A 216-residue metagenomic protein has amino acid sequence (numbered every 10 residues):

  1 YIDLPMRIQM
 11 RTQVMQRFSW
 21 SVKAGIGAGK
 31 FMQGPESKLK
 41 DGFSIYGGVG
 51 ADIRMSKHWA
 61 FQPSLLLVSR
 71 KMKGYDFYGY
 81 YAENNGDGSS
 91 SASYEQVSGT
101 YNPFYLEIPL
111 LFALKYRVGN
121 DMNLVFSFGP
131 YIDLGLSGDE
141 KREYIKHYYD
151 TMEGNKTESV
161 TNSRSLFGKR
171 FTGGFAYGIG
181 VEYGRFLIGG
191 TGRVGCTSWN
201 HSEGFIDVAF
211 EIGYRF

Functional and structural regions predicted by a protein language model:
I2-L4, Q16-F18, D41-I45, N102-I108 (+4 more regions): Residues that define the transmembrane beta-barrel architecture of outer-membrane proteins
M6-M10, V22-A28, G47-K57, L65-L67 (+5 more regions): Residues on the lipid-exposed face of transmembrane beta-strands in outer-membrane beta-barrel proteins
I8-F18, K57-H58, R117-N123: Short loop/turn motifs that connect adjacent beta-strands in outer-membrane beta-barrel proteins
K30-D41, R70-F104, G135-T172, A176: Extracellular/periplasm-exposed beta-strand and loop segments of Gram-negative cell-envelope proteins, dominated by
L65, G88, V118-M122: Short, solvent-exposed loop/turn segments that connect beta-strands within catalytic domains and beta-strand-rich
L66, K73-D76, P103, S163-F216: Predominantly the C-terminal beta-signal and adjacent terminal strand-loop region of outer-membrane beta-barrel
D121-V125, G138-D139: Short conserved catalytic/interaction loops centered on acidic-Pro-aromatic/His motifs
